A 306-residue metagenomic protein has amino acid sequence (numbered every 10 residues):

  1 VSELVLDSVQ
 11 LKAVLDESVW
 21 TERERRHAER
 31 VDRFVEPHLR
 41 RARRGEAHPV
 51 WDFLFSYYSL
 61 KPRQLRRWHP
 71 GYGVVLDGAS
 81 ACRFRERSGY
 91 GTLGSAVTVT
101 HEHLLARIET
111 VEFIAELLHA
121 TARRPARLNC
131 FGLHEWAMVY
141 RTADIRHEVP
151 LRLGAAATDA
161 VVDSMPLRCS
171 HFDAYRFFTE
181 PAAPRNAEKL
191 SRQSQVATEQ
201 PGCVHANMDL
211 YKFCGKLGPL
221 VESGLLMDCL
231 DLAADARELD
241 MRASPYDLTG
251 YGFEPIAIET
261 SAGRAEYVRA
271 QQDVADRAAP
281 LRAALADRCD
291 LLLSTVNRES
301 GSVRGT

Functional and structural regions predicted by a protein language model:
S2-L117, Y251-G305: Active-site acidic/histidine clusters and adjacent loop/turn architecture that either coordinate catalytic ions
R83-T100, N129-W136, S191, H205-L210: Glycine-rich, often proline-containing surface loops adjacent to acidic residues and nearby aromatics that form
T98-S194: A contiguous catalytic/ligand-binding core that recognizes phosphate-bearing ligands
T121-L128, P184, L217-V221, A236-A243 (+4 more regions): Short secondary-structure junctions and interdomain/linker hinges
V149-M165, P201-H205, K212-A236: Long, well-ordered alpha-helical scaffolding segments within enzyme catalytic domains, especially pronounced
A174-L220: Compositionally biased, intrinsically disordered linkers/stalks adjacent to structured regions
K212-A262, E266, A284, L292: Long, charge-rich alpha-helical interaction segments
